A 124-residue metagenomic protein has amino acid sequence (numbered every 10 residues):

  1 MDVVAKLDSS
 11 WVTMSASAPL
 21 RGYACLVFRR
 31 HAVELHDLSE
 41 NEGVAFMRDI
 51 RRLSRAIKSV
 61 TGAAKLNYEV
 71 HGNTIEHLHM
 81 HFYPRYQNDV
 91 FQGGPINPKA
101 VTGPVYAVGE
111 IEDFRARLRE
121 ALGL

Functional and structural regions predicted by a protein language model:
M1-L124: HIT superfamily nucleotide-processing domains
